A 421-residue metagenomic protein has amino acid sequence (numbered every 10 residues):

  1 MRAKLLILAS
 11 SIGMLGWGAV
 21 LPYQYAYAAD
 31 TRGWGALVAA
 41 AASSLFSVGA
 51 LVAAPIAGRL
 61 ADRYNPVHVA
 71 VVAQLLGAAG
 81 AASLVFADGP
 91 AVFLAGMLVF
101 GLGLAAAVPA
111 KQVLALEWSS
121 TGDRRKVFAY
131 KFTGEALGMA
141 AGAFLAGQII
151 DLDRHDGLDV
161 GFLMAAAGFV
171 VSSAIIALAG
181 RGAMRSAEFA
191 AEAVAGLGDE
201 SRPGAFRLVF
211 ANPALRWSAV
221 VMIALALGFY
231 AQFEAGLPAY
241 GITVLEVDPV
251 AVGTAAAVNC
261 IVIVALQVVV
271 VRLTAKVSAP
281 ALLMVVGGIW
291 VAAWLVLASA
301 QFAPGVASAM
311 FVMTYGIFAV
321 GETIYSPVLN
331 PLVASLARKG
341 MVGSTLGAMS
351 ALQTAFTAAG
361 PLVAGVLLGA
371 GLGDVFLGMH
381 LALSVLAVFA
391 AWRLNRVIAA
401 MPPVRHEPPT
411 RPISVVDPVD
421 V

Functional and structural regions predicted by a protein language model:
M1, R181-V221, P408-V421: Juxtamembrane intracellular "pre-TM" segments in multi-pass secondary transporters
M1-S47, R216-A256: Helix-loop boundary and gating motifs at the non-cytosolic
G33, N65, F86-A91, A300-Q301: Helix-breaking motifs and short loop linkers at transmembrane-helix boundaries and internal kinks in secondary membrane
S47-P55, A140, C260-V268, T357-A358: Residue-level signature of mid-helix packing/kink "hotspots" within the transmembrane helices of 12-pass Major
A53-N65, I150, A265-A279, L368: Helix-to-loop junctions at the C-terminal end of transmembrane segments in multipass secondary transporters
H68-S83, A281-V296: Structural signature of the two symmetry-related core transmembrane helices
L98-E135: Cytoplasmic helix-loop-helix junction between adjacent transmembrane helices in 12-TM secondary transporters
V160-L178, L377-R393: Symmetry-related core transmembrane helices of the 12-TM Major Facilitator Superfamily/SLC fold
